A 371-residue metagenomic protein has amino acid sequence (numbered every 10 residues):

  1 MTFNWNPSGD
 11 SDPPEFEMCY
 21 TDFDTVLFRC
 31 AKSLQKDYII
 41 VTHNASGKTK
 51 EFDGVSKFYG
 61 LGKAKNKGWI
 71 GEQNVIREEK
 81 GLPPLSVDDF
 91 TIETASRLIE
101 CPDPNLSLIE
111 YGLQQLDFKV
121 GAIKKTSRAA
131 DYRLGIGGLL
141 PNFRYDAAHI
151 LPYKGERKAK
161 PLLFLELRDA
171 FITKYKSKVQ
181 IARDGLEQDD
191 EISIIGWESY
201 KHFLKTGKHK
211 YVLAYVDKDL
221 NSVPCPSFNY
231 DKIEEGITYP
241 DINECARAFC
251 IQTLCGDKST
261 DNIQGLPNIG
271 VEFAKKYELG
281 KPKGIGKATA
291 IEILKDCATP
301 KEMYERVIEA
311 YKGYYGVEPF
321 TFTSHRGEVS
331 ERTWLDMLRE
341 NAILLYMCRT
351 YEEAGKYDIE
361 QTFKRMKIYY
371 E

Functional and structural regions predicted by a protein language model:
M1-R133, G137-L140, R144-D146, I150-Y153: Non-catalytic, usually N-terminal nucleic-acid engagement modules in DNA/RNA processing proteins
T2-D10, F16, F52, R77 (+5 more regions): Extended two-metal-dependent nuclease catalytic cores across DNA- and RNA-processing enzymes
